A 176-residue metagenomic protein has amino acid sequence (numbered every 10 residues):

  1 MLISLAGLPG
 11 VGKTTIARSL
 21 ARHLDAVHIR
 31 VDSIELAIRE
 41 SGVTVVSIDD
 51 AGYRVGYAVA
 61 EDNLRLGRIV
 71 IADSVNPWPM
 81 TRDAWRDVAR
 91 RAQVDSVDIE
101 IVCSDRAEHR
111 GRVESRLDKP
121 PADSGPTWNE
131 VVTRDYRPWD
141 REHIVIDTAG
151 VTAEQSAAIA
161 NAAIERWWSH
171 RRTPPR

Functional and structural regions predicted by a protein language model:
L2: Walker A (P-loop) ATP-phosphate-binding motif of ABC ATPase nucleotide-binding domains
L5: Hydrophobic anchor at the beta1->P-loop junction of P-loop NTPases
L8: P-loop (Walker A) phosphate-binding loop of NTP-binding proteins
V11-L66: Conserved substrate/cofactor phosphate-moiety recognition/catalytic segment in nucleotide-dependent phosphotransferases
S33-E35, P77, V102-E108, G150-T152: Conserved nucleotide-binding/hydrolysis micro-motifs of P-loop NTPases
D50-S96: Glycine-rich phosphate-binding loop used to anchor ATP phosphates in small-molecule kinases, encompassing both
A92-R112, I146: Conserved phosphate-donor/acceptor-positioning beta-strand/loop module used by diverse small-molecule
S115-I159, W167-R176: Small-molecule kinase domains that catalyze NTP-dependent phosphoryl transfer to phosphate-bearing small molecules
